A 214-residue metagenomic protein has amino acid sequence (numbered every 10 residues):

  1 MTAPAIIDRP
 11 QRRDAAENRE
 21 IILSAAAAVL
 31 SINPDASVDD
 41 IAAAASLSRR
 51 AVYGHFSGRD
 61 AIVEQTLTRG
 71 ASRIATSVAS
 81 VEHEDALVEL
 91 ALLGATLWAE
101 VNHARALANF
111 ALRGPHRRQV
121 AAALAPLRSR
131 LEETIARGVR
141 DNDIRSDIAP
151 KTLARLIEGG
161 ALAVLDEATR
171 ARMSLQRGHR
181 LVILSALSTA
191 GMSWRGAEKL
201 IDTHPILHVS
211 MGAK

Functional and structural regions predicted by a protein language model:
M1-A44, A61-E64: Basic, helix-initiating cap at the start of DNA-binding domains
M1-I6, E133-D141, R170-K214: C-terminal peripheral helix-coil segments that are non-catalytic and often amphipathic
I22-L30, I74, L97, V101: Short hydrophobic clusters on alpha-helical segments that form packing/core surfaces in small helical domains
V38, A108-L112, D147, R195-K199: Short, hydrophobic secondary-structure boundary micro-motifs
S46-F56: Short hydrophobic/aromatic patch on the recognition helix
F56, D60-G70: Alpha-helical DNA-contacting segments of helix-turn-helix folds
Q65, T76-R105, N109, G114-H116: Hydrophobic alpha-helical connector segments
L92, H116-D143, I148-D166: Amphipathic alpha-helical packing segments from all-alpha helical-bundle domains
